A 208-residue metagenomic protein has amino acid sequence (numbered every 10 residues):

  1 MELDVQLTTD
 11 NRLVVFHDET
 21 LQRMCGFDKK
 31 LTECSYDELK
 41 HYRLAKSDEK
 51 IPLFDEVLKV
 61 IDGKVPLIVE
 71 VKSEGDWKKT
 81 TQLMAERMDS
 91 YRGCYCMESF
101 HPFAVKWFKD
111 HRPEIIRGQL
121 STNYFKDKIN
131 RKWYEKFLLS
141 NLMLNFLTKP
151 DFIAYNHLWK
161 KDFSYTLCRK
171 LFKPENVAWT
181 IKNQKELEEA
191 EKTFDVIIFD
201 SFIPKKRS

Functional and structural regions predicted by a protein language model:
M1, I116-G118, V196-I198: Paired acidic/hydrophobic, glycine-rich loop segments that form the ligand-binding mouth/hinge of periplasmic-binding
M1-L3, F16-H17, V69-V71, F199: Active-site flanking residues adjacent to catalytic metal/cofactor-binding acidic residues
M1-L7, L147-F152: Catalytic domains of carbohydrate-active enzymes, especially glycoside hydrolases
E2-T20, D62: GT-A fold catalytic core of metal-dependent nucleotide-sugar glycosyltransferases, centered on the diacidic
T8-D10, E74, Y124, K160 (+1 more regions): Residue-level marker for beta-strand->alpha-helix junctions and adjacent short loops that shape enzyme
R12, F27, I129-K132: Short aromatic-enriched loop/helix-cap "lid" or pocket-rim segments at secondary-structure transitions that line
H17-F125, F146-P150, A154-L158: Metal-dependent phosphodiesterase/phospholipase catalytic core, i.e., the His/Asp/Glu-rich active-site region
K128-S208: C-terminal active-site rim and adjoining tail of enzyme catalytic domains
